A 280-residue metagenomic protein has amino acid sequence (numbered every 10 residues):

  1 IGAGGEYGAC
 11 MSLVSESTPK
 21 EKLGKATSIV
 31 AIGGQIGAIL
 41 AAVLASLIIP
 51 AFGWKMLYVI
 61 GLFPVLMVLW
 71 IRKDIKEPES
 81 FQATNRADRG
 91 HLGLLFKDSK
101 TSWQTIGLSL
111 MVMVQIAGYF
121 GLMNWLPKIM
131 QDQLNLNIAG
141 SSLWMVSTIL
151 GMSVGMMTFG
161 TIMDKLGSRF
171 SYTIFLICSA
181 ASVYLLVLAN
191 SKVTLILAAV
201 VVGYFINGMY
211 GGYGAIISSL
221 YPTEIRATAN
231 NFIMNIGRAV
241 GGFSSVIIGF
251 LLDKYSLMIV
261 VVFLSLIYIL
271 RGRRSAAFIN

Functional and structural regions predicted by a protein language model:
I1-I32: Cytoplasmic helix-loop-helix junction between adjacent transmembrane helices in 12-TM secondary transporters
V30-K73: Helix-loop-helix hairpin linking two adjacent transmembrane segments in secondary transporters
L44-F52, M130-Q131, I162-M163, I248-S256: Interfacial helix-cap and linker-helix signal at transmembrane-aqueous boundaries of multi-pass secondary transporters
K55-I71, I259-A276: Symmetry-related core transmembrane helices of the 12-TM Major Facilitator Superfamily/SLC fold
S99-M156: Extracytoplasmic gate region of multi-pass secondary transporters
K165-L176: Cytoplasmic membrane-interface "Motif A"-like loop-to-helix N-cap segments of 12-TM Major Facilitator Superfamily
I177-N190: C-terminal ends and interior cores of transmembrane alpha-helices in multi-pass membrane transporters/permeases
L220-D253: A late C-terminal transmembrane helix in Major Facilitator Superfamily
